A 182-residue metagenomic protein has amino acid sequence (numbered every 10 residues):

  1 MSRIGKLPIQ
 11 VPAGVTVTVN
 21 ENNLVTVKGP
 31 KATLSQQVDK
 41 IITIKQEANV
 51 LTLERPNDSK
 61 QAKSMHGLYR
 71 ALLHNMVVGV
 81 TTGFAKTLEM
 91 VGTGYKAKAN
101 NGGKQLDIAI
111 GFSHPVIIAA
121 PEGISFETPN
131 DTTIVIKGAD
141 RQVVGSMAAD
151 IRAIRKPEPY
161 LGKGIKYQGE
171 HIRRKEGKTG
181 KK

Functional and structural regions predicted by a protein language model:
S2-H66, R70-V78, T82-A149, A153-K182: N-terminal intrinsically disordered, cationic/polar leader segments that include organellar targeting peptides
